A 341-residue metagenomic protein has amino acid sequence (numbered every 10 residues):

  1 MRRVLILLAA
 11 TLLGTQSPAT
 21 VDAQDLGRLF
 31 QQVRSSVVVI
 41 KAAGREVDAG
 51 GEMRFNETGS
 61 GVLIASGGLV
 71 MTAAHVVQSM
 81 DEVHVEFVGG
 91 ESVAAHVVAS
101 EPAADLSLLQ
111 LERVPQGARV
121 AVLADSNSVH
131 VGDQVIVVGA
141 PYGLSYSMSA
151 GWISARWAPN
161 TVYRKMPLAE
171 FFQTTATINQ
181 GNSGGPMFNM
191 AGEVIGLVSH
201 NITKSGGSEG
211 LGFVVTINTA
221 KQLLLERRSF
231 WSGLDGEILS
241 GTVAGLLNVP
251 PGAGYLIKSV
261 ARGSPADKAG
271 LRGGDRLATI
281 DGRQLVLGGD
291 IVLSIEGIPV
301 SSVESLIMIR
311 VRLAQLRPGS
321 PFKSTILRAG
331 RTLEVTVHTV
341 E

Functional and structural regions predicted by a protein language model:
I6-T15: Bacterial N-terminal signal peptides
A19-S60, L69, A73, E82 (+3 more regions): N-terminal activation segment of mature serine protease catalytic domains
T20-L29, G44-G67, E91-A94, R119-V122 (+4 more regions): A conserved glycine-rich beta-strand in the N-terminal activation segment of trypsin-fold
R28, A74, H96, Q110 (+3 more regions): C-terminal recognition in membrane/secretory proteostasis and scaffolding
R45-E46, L63-Y146, Q180, F230 (+2 more regions): Conserved active-site neighborhood of the chymotrypsin/trypsin-like protease fold
E46-F55, M80-V83, G117-A118, V138-W152 (+3 more regions): Active-site loop architecture of trypsin-fold serine endopeptidases
E57-G61, A121-D125, F172-F188, K258-R283: Gly/Ser-rich catalytic serine loop of serine hydrolases
S66, D81, S100-A104, R156-V162 (+2 more regions): Short, conserved beta-turn/loop elements at beta-strand boundaries and strand-helix junctions
